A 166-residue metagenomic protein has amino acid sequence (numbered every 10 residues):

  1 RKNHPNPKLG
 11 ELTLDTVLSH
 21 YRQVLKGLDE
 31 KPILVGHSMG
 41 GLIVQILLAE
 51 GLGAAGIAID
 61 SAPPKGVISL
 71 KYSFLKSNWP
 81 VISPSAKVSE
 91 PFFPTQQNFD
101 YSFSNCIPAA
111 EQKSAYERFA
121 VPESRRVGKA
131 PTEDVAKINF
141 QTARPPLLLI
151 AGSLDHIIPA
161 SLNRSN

Functional and structural regions predicted by a protein language model:
D15-P32: Conserved acidic catalytic loop of the alpha/beta-hydrolase fold
L34-G36, I59, I150: Short beta-strand immediately N-terminal to the catalytic nucleophile in serine-hydrolase-like folds
V35-G40, V44: Gly/Ala-rich beta-loop-alpha elbow adjacent to hydrolase catalytic centers
L52-K87, R126-D134: Flexible "cap/lid" loop of the alpha/beta hydrolase fold
F92-V127: Conserved alpha/beta-hydrolase catalytic His-Asp/Glu region
V121-F140, R144-P145: Active-site nucleophile elbow and catalytic-triad environment of alpha/beta-hydrolase enzymes
A143, L149-A151, D155: Short beta-strand/loop motif that positions the catalytic acidic residue of the alpha/beta-hydrolase fold
P145, P159-N166: Short alpha-helix in the alpha/beta-hydrolase fold that links the catalytic acid
